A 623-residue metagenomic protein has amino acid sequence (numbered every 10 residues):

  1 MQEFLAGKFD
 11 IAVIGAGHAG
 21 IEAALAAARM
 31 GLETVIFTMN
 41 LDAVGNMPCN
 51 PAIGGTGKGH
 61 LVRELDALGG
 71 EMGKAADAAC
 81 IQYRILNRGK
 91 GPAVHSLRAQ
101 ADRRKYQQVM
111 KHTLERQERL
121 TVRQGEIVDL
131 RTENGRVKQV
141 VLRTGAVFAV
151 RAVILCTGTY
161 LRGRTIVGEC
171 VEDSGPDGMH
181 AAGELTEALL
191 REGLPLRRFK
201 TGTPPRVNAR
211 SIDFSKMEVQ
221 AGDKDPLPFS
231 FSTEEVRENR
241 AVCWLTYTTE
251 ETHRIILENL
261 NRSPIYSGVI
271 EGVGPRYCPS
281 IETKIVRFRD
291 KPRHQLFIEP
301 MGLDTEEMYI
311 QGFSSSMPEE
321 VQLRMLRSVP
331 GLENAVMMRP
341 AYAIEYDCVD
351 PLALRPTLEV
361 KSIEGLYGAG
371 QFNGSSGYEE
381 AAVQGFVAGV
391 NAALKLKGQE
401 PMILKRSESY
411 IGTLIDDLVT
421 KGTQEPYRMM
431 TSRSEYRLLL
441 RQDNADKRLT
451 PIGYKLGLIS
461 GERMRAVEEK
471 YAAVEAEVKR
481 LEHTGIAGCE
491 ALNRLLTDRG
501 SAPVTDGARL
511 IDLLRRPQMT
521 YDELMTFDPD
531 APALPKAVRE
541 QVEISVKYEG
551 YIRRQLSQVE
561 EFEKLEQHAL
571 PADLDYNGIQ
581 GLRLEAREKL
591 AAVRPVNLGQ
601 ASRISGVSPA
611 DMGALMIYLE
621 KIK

Functional and structural regions predicted by a protein language model:
L5-A19: Beta1/beta-strand and adjacent pyrophosphate-binding region of the FAD-binding site in flavoprotein oxidoreductases
G7, R143-A152: Core beta-strand elements of the Rossmann-like FAD/NAD(P) dinucleotide-binding domain in flavoenzyme oxidoreductases
K8, L25-T132, A152, C156-D173 (+4 more regions): Conserved N-terminal/central alpha/beta ligand/cofactor-binding core
R131-V147: Conserved beta-strand-loop-beta-strand element in the redox core of flavoprotein oxidoreductases
E187-L323, G331, T420-G507, D512-P517: An anion/pyrophosphate-binding glycine-rich loop and adjacent beta-alpha core in soluble alpha-beta enzymes
Y309-S375, I403-D416, P535-K589, R594: A glycine-rich dinucleotide-binding beta-alpha-beta segment and adjacent secondary-structure elements that constitute
A381-M402: Internal hydrophobic alpha-helix adjacent to the cofactor/substrate pocket in enzyme cavities
R433, L439, T450-K455, I459-D611 (+1 more regions): Extended, charge-enriched "interface" segments that sit outside catalytic cores
